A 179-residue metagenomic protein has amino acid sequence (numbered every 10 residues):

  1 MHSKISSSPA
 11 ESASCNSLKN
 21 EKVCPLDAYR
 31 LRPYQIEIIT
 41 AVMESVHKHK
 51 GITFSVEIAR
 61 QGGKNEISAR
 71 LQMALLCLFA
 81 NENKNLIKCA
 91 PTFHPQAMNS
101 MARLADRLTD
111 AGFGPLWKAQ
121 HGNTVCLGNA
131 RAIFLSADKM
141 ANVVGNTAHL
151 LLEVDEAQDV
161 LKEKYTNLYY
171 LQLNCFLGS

Functional and structural regions predicted by a protein language model:
M1-S179: Phosphate/NTP-binding elements of NTP-utilizing enzymes
